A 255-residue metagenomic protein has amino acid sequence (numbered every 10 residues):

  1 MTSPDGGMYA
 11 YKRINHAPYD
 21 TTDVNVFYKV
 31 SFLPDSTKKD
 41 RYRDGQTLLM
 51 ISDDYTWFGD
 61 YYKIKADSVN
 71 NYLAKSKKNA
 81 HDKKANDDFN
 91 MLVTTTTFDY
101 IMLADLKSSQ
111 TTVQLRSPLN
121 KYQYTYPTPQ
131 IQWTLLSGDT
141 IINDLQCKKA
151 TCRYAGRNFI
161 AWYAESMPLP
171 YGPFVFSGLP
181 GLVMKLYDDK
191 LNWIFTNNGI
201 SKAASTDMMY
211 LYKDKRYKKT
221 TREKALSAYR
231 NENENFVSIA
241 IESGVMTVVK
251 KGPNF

Functional and structural regions predicted by a protein language model:
T2-F255: Extended soluble regions of mature proteins
